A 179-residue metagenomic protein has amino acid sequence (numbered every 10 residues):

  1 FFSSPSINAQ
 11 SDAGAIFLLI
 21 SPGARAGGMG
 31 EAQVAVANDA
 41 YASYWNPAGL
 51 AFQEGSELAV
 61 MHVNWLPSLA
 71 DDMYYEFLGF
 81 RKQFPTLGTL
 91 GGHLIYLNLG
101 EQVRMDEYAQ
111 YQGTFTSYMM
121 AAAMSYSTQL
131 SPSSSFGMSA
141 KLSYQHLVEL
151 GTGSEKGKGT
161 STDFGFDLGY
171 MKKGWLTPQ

Functional and structural regions predicted by a protein language model:
S3-S4: N-terminal signal peptide c-region/cleavage motif recognized by signal peptidases
I7-Q179: Subset of outer-membrane beta-barrel
